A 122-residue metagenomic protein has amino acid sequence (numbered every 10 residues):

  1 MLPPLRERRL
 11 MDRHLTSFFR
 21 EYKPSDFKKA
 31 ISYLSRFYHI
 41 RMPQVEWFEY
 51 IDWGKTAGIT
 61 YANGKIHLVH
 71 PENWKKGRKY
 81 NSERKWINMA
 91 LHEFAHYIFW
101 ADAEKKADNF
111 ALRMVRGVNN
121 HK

Functional and structural regions predicted by a protein language model:
M1-Y22, V118, K122: Pan-zinc metallopeptidase signature
Y22-M42: Zn2+-dependent metallopeptidase catalytic core
K23, F27, E83, I87 (+2 more regions): Hydrophobic (often cysteine-bearing) scaffold residues that line and stabilize catalytic clefts of nucleotide/cofactor
Y33-R36, H96, R113-G117: A generic structural signal for well-ordered alpha-helical segments enriched in polar/charged residues
Q44-E46: N-terminal first-folded block
F48-R84, Y97: Active-site scaffold of zinc-dependent metalloenzymes
N88-W100, A107-D108: Active-site recognition of the HExxH zinc-binding catalytic motif
D102-K122: Post-HExxH zinc-binding segment in Zn-dependent metallohydrolases
